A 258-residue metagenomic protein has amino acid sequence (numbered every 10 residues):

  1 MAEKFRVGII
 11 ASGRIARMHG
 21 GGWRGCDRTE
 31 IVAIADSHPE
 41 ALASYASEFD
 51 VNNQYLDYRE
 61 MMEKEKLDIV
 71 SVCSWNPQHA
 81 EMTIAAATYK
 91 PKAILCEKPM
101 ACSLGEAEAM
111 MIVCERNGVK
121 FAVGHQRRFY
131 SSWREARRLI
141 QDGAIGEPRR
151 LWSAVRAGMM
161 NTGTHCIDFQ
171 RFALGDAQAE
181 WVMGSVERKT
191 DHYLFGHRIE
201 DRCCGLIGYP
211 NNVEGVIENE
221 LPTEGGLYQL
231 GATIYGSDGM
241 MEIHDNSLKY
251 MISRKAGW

Functional and structural regions predicted by a protein language model:
M1-F49: N-terminal Rossmann-like dinucleotide-binding module
H19, F49-C114: Beta-loop-alpha module in the N-terminal Rossmann-like domain of NAD(P)-dependent dehydrogenases, especially those
I31, V51, L67-V70, P148 (+1 more regions): Local beta-strand N-terminus motif with an aromatic residue
Y55, I94-L95, A122, W152 (+2 more regions): Structural detector of well-ordered beta-strand residues that form the stable sheet scaffold of enzyme domains
M62, P77, L95-C96, M100-T164: A contiguous active-site-proximal alpha/beta segment in oxidoreductase catalytic domains
R149-Q229: Rossmann-like dinucleotide-binding domain that binds NAD(P)(H)
Y209, L230-W258: C-terminal glycine/acidic-rich active-site capping loop/insertion
